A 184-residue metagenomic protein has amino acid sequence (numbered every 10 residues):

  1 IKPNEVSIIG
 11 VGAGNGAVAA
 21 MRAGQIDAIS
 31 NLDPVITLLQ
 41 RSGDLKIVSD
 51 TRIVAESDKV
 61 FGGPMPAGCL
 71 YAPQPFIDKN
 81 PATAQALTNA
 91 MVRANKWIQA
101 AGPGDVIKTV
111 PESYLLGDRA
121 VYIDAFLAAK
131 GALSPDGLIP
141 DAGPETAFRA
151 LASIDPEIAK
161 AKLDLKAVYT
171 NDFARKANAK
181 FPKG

Functional and structural regions predicted by a protein language model:
I1-K2, R41, A159: Short, structurally constrained coil/turn elements that cap an alpha-helix or connect an alpha-helix to the following
K2-A19, A23, L32-P34: Short helix-initiation/N-cap motifs at beta->coil->alpha
A13, R52-I53, T170-F173: Residues that form or immediately flank small-molecule/cofactor binding pockets and catalytic motifs
G16, I26-E112: Pocket-lining segment of extracytoplasmic ligand-binding domains
A17, R22, A129-A142, R175-K180: Short amphipathic alpha-helical segments at helix boundaries and their inter-helical linkers
A19-A20, L38, A150: Well-formed, non-transmembrane alpha-helical positions, independent of function
I77-I158: Secondary-structure end/capping motifs
F148-G184: Conserved C-terminal helix/tail region of periplasmic/extracytoplasmic solute-binding proteins
